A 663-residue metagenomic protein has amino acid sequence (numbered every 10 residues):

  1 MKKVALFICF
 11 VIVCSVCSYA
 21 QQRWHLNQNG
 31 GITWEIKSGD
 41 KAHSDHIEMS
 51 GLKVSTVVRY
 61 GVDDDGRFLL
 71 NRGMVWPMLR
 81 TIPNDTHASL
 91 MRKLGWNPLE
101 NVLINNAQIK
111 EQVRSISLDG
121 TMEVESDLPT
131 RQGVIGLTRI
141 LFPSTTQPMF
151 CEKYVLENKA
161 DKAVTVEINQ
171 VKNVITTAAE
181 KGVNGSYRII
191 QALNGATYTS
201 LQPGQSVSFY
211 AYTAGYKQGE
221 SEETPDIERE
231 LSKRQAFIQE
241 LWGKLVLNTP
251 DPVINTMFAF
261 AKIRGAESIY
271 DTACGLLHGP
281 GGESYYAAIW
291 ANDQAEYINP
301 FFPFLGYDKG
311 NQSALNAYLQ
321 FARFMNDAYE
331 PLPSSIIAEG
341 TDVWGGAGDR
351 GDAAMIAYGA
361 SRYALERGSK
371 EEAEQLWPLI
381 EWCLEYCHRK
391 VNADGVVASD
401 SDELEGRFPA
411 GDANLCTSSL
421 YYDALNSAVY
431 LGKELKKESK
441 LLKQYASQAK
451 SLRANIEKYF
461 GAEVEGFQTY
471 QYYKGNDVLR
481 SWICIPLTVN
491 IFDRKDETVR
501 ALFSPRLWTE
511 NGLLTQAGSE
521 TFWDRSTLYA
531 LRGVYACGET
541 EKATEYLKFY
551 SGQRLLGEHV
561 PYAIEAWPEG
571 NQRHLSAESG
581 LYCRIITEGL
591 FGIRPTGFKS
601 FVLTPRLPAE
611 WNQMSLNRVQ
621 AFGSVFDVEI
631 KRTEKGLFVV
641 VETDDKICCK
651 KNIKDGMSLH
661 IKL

Functional and structural regions predicted by a protein language model:
M1-Q21: Bacterial Sec-dependent N-terminal signal peptides
S18-T256, G306-Y307, E539, A543 (+2 more regions): Terminal accessory carbohydrate-recognition/targeting modules of carbohydrate-active enzymes
R131-I135, S334-E339, G466-F467, W508-G512: Flexible, solvent-exposed coil segments and beta strand-coil junctions, predominantly the extracellular/periplasmic
L137-L141, I189-Y198, S334-R350, R362-Y363 (+1 more regions): Aromatic/His-enriched, Gly/Pro-containing loop or helix-boundary segments that lie immediately adjacent to catalytic
Y154, L247, D251-A261, L442-V464: Gly/Pro-rich turn-and-neighbor structural signature
Q239-E374, S401-E405, G475-V489, L502-F503 (+3 more regions): Substrate-binding groove/exosite segments of carbohydrate-active enzymes
I269-T272, M325-E330, H388-A398, K458-E465 (+2 more regions): Proline-centered turn/helix-capping motifs that create local helix->coil transitions or kinks
W290-L315, L319, P378-E381, E385 (+6 more regions): Active-site core of glycosidic bond-cleaving carbohydrate-active enzymes
